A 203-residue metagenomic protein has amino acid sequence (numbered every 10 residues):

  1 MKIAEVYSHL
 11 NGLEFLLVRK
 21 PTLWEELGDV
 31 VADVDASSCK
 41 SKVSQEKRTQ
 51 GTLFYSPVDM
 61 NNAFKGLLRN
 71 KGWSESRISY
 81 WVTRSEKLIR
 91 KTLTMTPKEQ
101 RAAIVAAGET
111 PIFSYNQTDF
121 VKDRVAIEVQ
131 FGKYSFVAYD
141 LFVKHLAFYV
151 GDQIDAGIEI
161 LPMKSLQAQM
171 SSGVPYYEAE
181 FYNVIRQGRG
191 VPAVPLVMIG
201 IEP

Functional and structural regions predicted by a protein language model:
M1-R84, L88: Nuclease-adjacent, charged terminal/linker segments that flank catalytic cores
T52-L53, A63-D123, S135-Y139: Active-site metal-binding core of divalent-cation-utilizing nuclease and nuclease-like domains
D59-N62, A138-K144, V174-V184: Well-ordered, non-membrane alpha-helical segments in soluble/globular domains
V121-A126, G157-E159: Glycine-rich, often proline-containing surface loops adjacent to acidic residues and nearby aromatics that form
V129-F142, A168-Q169: Active-site-adjacent loop/helix micro-motif of nuclease/hydrolase catalytic cores
F148-I154, G188-V191: Arginine/glycine-rich "motif VI" loop of SF2 helicases in the C-terminal RecA-like domain
Q153-M163: Conserved beta-strand signature within the Rossmann-like core of class I S-adenosyl-L-methionine
M163-P203: Domain-level recognition of nuclease-like catalytic cores that cleave nucleotide substrates
